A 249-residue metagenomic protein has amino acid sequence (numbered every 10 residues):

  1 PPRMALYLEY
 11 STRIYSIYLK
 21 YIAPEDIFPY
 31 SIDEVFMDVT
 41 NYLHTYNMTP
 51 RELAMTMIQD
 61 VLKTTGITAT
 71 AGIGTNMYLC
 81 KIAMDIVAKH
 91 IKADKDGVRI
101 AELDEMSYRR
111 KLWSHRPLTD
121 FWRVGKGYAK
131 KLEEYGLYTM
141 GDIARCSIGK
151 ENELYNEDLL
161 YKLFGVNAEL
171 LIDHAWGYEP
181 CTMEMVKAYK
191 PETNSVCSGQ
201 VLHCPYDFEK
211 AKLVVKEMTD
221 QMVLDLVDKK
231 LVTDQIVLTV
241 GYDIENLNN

Functional and structural regions predicted by a protein language model:
P1-E179, M183: Gly/Gly-Pro- and Ser/Thr-rich, intrinsically disordered tail segments characteristic of DNA damage-repair and tolerance
D120, Y128-N249: DNA-contacting surface of Y-family translesion DNA polymerases
